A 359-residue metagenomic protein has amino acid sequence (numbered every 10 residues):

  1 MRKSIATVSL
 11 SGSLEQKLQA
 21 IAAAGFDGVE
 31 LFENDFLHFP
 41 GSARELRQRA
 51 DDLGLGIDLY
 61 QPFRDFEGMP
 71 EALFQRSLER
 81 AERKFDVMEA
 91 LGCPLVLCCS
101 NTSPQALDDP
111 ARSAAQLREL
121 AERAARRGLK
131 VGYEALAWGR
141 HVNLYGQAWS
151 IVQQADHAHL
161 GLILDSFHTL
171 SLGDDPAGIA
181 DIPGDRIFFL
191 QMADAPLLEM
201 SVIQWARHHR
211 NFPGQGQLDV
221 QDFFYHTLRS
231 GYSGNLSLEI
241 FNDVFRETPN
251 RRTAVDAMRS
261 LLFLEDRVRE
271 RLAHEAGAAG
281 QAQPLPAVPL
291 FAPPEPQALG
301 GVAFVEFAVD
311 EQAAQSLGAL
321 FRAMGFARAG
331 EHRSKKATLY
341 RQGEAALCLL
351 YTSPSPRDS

Functional and structural regions predicted by a protein language model:
M1-A90, A125, H157, V255-P296: N-terminal pre-domain/capping segments
V8-S13, F32-S42, F66-A72, S103-D108 (+4 more regions): Acidic-and-aromatic substrate-binding clefts and catalytic sites of carbohydrate-active enzymes
I21, V29, M88, V131 (+3 more regions): Conserved, mostly hydrophobic/aromatic
G28-V29, Y60, E119-Q217: Acidic/histidine-rich catalytic cores of soluble enzymes
E67-G161, R252, R267-E270: Active-site acidic/histidine proton-transfer and metal-coordination neighborhood in alpha/beta enzyme cores
E79-A81, Q105-A106, A115, S150-Q154 (+3 more regions): Extended, hydrophobic interaction surfaces within ordered domains
G300, E306-A346: Core segments of cupin and vicinal oxygen chelate
Y351-D358: Conserved small/polar residues in nucleotide/adenosyl-binding loops
